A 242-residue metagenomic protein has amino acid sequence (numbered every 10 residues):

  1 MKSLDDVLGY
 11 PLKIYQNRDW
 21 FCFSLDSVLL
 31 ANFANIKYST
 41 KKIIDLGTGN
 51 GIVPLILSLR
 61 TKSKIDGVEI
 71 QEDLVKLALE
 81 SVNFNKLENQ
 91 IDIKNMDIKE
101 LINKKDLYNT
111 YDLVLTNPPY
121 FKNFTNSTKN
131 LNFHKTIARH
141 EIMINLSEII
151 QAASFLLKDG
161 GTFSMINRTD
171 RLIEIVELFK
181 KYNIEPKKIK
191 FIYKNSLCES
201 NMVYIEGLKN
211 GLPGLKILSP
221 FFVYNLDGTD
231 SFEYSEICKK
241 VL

Functional and structural regions predicted by a protein language model:
M1-Y38: Class I SAM-dependent transferase core
L8, L87, K180-N183, I217: Short, structurally constrained coil/turn elements that cap an alpha-helix or connect an alpha-helix to the following
P11, K62-K64, E88-Q90, G160 (+1 more regions): A generic structural signal for alpha->beta connector loops
Y15, D92-K94, K187-K190: General small-molecule cofactor/ligand-binding pocket signal
F33-S127, Q151: Conserved SAM/SAH cofactor-binding pocket of Class I
P119-E148: Mobile active-site "lid"/loop adjacent to the S-adenosyl-L-methionine
I142-K194, C198-S200: Conserved Class I SAM-dependent methyltransferase catalytic core
E199-L242: SAM/dcSAM-binding transferase cores
